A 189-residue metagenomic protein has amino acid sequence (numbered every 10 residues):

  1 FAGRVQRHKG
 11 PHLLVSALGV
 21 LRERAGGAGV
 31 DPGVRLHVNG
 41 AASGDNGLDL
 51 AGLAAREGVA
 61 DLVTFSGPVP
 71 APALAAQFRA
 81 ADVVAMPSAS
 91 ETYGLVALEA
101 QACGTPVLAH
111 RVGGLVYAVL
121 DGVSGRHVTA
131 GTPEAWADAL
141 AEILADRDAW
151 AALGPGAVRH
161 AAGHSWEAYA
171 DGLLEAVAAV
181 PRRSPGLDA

Functional and structural regions predicted by a protein language model:
F1-E23, L48, E134: A conserved mid-protein helix/loop that constitutes part of the nucleotide-sugar donor-binding site
A2, G33-A51: Glycosyltransferase donor-sugar binding loop
G33, L48-V69: Nucleotide-activated donor-binding/catalytic signature segment of Leloir-type glycosyltransferases, i.e., the conserved
P68-V69, A76-A81: Short alpha-helical donor nucleotide-sugar binding micro-motif in glycosyltransferases
A89: Aromatic "clamp/platform" in nucleotide-sugar-dependent glycosyltransferases that forms part of the donor/acceptor
P106-A109, V119: Short hydrophobic beta-strand element within catalytic cores of glycosyltransferases and related nucleotide-activated
D121-G122, R126-P133, E142-R147: Conserved acidic donor-binding segment of nucleotide-sugar-dependent glycosyltransferases
A149-G163: A short, well-ordered alpha-helix in the C-terminal region of glycosyltransferases
